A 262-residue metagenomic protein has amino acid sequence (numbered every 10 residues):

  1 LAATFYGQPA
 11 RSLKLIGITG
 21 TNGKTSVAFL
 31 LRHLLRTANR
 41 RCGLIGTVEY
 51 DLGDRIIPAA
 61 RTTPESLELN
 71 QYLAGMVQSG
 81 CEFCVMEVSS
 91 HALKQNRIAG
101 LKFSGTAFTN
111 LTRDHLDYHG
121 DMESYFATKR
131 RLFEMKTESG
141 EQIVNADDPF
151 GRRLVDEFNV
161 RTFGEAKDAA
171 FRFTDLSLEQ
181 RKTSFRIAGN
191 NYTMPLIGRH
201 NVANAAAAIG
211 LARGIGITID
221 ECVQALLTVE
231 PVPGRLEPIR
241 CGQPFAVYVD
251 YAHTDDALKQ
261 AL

Functional and structural regions predicted by a protein language model:
L1-G17, V27-N39, D168-R172, N191 (+2 more regions): Short, basic phosphate-binding NTP loop
A2, L31, L35, A205-I215 (+1 more regions): Buried hydrophobic packing segments
N39-G53, V88-S89: Short beta-strand-centered segment that lines the nucleotide-binding/catalytic pocket of NTP-utilizing
Y50, S90, R113, D148 (+1 more regions): Short, glycine/acidic-enriched loop or turn micro-motifs at the edges of active sites
I56-S66, D114-E123: Flexible beta-alpha connector loops of hexameric P-loop NTPases
A60-S89: Conserved nucleotide-sensing/catalytic segment adjacent to the nucleotide-binding pocket in NTP-handling enzymes
S79, K94, F103-A246: Acidic, Mg2+-coordinating active-site environments of NTP-dependent enzymes
A252-L262: AMP-binding/adenylate-forming catalytic core of the ANL superfamily
